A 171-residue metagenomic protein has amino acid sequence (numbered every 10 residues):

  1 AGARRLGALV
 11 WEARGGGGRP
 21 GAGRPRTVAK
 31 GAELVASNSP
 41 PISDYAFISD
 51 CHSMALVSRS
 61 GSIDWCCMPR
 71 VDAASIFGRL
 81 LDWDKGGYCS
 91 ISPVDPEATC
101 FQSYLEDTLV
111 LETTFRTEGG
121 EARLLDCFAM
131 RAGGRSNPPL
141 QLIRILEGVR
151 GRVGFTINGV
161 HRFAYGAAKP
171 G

Functional and structural regions predicted by a protein language model:
A1-A29: Compositionally biased, low-complexity flexible segments
S37-G171: Beta-sandwich/jelly-roll carbohydrate-recognition scaffolds of carbohydrate-active enzymes
